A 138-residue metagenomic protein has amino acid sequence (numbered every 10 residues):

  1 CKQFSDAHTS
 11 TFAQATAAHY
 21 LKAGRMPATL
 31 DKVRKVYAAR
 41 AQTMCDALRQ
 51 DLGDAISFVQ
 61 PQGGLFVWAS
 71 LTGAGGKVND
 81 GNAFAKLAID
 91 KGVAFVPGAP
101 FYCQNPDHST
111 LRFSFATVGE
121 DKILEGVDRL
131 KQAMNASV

Functional and structural regions predicted by a protein language model:
C1-V138: PLP-dependent class I/II
